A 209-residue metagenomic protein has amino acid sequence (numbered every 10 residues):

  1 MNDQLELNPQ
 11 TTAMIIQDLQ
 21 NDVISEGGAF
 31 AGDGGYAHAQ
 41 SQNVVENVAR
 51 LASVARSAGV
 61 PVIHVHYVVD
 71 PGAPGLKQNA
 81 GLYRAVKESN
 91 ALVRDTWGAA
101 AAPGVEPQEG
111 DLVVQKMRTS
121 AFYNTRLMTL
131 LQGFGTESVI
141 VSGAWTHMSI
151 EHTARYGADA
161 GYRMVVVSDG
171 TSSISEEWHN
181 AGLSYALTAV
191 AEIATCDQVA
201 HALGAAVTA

Functional and structural regions predicted by a protein language model:
M1-Q108, A202-A209: Active-site acidic carboxylates
V62, M164-V166, I193: Hydrophobic beta-strand scaffold residues
R94-I140: Internal catalytic-core helix/loop-beta-alpha segment that presents or stabilizes conserved functional determinants
I140-G143, G161-E176: A short glycine-rich beta-strand->turn/loop micro-motif centered on a GG-aromatic cluster
H147-M148, T171-S175, A200-H201: Short gly/pro/ser/thr-enriched loop/turn and capping motifs at secondary-structure boundaries
I150-A160: Short Gly/Thr/Asp-enriched flexible loops that form oxyanion-binding sites at enzyme active sites
S175-L187: Active-site-proximal loop->helix
T188-A209: A charged, well-structured terminal subsegment
